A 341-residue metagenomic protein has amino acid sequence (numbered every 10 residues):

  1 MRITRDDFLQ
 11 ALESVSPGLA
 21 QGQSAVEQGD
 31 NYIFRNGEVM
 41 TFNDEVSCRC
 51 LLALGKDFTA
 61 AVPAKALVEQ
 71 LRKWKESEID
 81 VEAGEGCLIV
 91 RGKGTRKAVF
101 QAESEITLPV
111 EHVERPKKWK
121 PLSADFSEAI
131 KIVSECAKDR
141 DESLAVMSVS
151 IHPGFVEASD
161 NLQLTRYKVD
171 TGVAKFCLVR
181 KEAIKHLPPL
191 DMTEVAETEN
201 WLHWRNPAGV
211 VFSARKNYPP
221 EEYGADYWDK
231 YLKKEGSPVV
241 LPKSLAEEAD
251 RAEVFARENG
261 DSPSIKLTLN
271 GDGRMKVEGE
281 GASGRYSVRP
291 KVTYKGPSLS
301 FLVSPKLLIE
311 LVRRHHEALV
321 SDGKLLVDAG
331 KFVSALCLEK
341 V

Functional and structural regions predicted by a protein language model:
M1-V341: Structural preference for solvent-exposed beta-strand-turn elements and adjacent flexible terminal/loop segments within
